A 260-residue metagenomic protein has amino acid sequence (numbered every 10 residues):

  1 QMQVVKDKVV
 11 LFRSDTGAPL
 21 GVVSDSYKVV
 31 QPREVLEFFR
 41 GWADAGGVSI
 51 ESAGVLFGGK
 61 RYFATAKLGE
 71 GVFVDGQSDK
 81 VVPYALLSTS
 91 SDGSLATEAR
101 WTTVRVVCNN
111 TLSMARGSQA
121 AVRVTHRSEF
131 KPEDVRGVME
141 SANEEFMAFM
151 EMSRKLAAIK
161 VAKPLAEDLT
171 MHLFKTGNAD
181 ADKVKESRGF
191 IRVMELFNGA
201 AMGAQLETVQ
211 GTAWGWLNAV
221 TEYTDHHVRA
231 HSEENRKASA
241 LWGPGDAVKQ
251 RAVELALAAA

Functional and structural regions predicted by a protein language model:
Q1, G71-A260: Intrinsically disordered, low-complexity regions enriched in serine/threonine
Q1-E37, G47, A204, Q210 (+1 more regions): Feature for intrinsically disordered/low-complexity regulatory segments and propeptides
V5-K6, G59, V81-V82: Short, well-ordered loop/turn elements at secondary-structure boundaries
F38, A45-D75: Ser/Thr-rich, low-complexity intrinsically disordered terminal regions
W42-A45, T176: Short hydrophobic alpha-helical module
